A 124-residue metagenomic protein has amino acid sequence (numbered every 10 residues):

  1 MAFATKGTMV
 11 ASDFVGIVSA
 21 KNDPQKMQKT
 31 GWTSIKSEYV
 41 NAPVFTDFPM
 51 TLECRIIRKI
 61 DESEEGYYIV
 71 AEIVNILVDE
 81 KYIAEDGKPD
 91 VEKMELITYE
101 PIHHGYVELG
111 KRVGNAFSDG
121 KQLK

Functional and structural regions predicted by a protein language model:
M1-K124: Basic, polyanion-binding surface patches
